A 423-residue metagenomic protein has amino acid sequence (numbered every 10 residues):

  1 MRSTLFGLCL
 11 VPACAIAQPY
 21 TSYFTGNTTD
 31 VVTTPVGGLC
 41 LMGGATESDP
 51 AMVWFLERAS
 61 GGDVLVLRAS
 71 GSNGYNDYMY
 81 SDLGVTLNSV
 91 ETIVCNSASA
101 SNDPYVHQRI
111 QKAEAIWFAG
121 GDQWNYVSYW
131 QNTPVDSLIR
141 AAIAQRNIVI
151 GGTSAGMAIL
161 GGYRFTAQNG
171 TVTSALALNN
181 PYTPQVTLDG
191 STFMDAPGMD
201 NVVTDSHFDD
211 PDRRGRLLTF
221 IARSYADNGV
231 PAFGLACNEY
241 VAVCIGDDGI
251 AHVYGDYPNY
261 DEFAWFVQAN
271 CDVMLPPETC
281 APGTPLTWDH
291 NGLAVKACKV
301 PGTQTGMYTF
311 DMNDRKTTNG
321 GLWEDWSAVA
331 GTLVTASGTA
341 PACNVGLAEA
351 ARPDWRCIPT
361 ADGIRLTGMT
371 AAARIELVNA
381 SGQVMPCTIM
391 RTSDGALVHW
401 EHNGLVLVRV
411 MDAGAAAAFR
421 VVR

Functional and structural regions predicted by a protein language model:
L8-A17: Hydrophobic h-region of N-terminal signal peptides that target proteins for export in Gram-negative bacteria
Q18-G61, T171-N344: C-terminal and late-domain segments of enzyme folds
Y20-A119: N-terminal beta1-alpha1 cap of cysteine-dependent amidohydrolase-like domains
A119-G120, I143-R164: Catalytic nucleophile loop
T339-I364, G368-M369: Residue-level detector of functionally pivotal "anchor" positions at catalytic/ligand-binding pockets or at interdomain
N344-A350, I358, I375, G382-V384 (+2 more regions): Terminal processing/anchoring signals of secreted or surface-associated proteins and related intramolecular
V384-H402, G414: Glycine-centered tight-turn motifs at strand-turn-strand junctions
N403-R423: C-terminal tail/sorting-segment detector
